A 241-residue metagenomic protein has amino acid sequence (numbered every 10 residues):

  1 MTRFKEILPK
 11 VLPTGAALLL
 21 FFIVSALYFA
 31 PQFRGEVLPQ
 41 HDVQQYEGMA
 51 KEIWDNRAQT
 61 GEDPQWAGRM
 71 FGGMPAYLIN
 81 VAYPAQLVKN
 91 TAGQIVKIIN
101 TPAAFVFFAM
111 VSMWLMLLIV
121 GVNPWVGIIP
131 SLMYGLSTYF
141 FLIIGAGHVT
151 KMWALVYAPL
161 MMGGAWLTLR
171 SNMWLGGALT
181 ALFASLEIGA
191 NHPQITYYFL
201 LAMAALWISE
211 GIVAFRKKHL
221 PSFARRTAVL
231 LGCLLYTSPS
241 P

Functional and structural regions predicted by a protein language model:
M1-F29, R225-L234: Start-transfer (signal-anchor) and selected internal transmembrane alpha helices of multi-pass inner/ER membrane
E6, Y198-L235: Perimembrane helix-loop-helix junctions
F22-M113, V120, L132-P159: Membrane-interface coil-to-helix junctions
V106, K151-M162, L179, Y197-L206: Hydrophobic core segments of transmembrane alpha-helices in multi-pass, intramembrane catalytic enzymes
L117-L136, S171-G177: Transmembrane-helix signature of polytopic, membrane-embedded enzymes that assemble or transfer cell-envelope glycans
M161-G177, I208-A214: Membrane-interface transmembrane helices that cradle and orient dolichyl/undecaprenyl
L167-S185, L220-L231: Short hydrophobic alpha-helices at membrane interfaces in multi-pass membrane enzymes
Y236-P241: Conserved small/polar residues in nucleotide/adenosyl-binding loops
